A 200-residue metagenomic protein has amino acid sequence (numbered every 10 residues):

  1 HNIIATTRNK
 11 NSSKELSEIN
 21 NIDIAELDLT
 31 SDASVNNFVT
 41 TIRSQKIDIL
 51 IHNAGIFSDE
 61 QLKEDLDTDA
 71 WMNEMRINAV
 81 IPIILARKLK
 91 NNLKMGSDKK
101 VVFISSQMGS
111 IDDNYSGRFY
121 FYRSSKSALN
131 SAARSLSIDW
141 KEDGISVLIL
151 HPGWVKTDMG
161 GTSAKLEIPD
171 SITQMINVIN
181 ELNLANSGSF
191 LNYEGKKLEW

Functional and structural regions predicted by a protein language model:
H1-K14: Conserved glycine-rich Rossmann-like NAD(P)H-binding loop of the short-chain dehydrogenase/reductase
E18-A33: Rossmann-fold cofactor-recognition segment
L29-K46: Conserved Rossmann-fold cofactor-binding substructure of NAD(P)-dependent oxidoreductases
V39, A86, A133, I172-M175: Short-chain dehydrogenase/reductase
H52-N53, K100-S106, S146-H151: Structural signature of the Rossmann-like NAD(P)-dependent dehydrogenase/reductase core
I56-M75, V80-I84, K90, K94-K141: Catalytic loop of short-chain dehydrogenase/reductase
I149-L150, G161-W200: C-terminal helical subdomain
P152-D158: Short, flexible catalytic-loop segment of classical short-chain dehydrogenase/reductase
